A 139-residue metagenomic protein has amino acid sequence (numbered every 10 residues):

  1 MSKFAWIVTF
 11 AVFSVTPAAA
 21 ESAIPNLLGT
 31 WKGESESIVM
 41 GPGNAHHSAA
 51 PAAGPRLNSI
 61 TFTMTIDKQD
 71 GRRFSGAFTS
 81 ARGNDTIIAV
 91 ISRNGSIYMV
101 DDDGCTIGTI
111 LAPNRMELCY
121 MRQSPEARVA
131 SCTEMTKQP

Functional and structural regions predicted by a protein language model:
M1-A5: Positively charged n-region of N-terminal signal peptides that target proteins for export
W6-V15: Bacterial N-terminal signal peptides
T16-A20: Sec/Tat signal peptide C-region and signal peptidase I cleavage site
E21-S22, I87: Short, flexible, glycine/charge-rich loop motifs used to bind or transfer phosphoryl groups or to couple energy/partner
S22-S75, E126-T136: Short, solvent-exposed loop/hinge segments that bridge or flank secondary-structure elements
T30-N44, I87-P139: Beta-sheet ligand-binding and adhesion/scaffold domains
L57-D103: Predominantly extracellular/secreted and cell-surface proteins with exposed, flexible low-complexity segments
